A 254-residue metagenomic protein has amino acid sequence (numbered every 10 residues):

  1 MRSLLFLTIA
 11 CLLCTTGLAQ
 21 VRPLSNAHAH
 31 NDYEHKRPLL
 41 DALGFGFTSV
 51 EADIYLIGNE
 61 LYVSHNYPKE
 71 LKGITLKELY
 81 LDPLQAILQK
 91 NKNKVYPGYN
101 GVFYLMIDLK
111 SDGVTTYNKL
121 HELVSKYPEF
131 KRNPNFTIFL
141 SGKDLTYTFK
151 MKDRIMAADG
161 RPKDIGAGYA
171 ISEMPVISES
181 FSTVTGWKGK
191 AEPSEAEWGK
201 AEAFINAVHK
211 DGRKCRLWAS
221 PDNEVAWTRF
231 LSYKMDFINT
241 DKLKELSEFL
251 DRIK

Functional and structural regions predicted by a protein language model:
M1-R22: Bacterial Sec-dependent N-terminal signal peptides
A19-K254: Phosphate-group recognition and catalysis centered on beta-loop-alpha active-site segments
